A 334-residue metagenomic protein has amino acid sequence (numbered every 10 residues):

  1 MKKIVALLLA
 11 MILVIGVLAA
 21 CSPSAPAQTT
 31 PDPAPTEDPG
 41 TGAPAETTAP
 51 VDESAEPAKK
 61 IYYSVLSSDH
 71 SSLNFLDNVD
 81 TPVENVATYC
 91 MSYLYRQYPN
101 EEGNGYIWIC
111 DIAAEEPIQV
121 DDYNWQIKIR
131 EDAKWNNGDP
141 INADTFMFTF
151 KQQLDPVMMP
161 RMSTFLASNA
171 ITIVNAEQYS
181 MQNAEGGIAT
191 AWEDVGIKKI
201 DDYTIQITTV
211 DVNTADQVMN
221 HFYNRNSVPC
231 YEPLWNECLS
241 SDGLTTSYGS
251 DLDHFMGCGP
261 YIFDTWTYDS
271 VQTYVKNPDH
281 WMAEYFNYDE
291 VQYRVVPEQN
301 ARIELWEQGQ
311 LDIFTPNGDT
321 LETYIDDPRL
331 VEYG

Functional and structural regions predicted by a protein language model:
L18-T30: Bacterial lipoprotein signal-peptidase II cleavage site
A58-S68, N124-I127, F146-T149, I205-Q206 (+3 more regions): Short, well-ordered beta-strand elements
V65-V120, M256-G257: N-terminal lobe/hinge region of extracytoplasmic solute-binding protein
P99-N100, E193, T209-N213, N220-F286 (+1 more regions): Gly/Pro-rich hinge or "lid" segments in bacterial periplasmic/extracellular proteins
E115-N169, Q206, R302-E307: Aromatic- and charge-enriched surface segment that lines or borders ligand/interaction sites
R161-C238: Surface-exposed binding/hinge segments that line and control ligand-binding clefts or catalytic entry sites
Y248-S250, D279-Y324: Ligand-site clamp/hinge motif
E322-G334: Ligand-binding "clamshell"
